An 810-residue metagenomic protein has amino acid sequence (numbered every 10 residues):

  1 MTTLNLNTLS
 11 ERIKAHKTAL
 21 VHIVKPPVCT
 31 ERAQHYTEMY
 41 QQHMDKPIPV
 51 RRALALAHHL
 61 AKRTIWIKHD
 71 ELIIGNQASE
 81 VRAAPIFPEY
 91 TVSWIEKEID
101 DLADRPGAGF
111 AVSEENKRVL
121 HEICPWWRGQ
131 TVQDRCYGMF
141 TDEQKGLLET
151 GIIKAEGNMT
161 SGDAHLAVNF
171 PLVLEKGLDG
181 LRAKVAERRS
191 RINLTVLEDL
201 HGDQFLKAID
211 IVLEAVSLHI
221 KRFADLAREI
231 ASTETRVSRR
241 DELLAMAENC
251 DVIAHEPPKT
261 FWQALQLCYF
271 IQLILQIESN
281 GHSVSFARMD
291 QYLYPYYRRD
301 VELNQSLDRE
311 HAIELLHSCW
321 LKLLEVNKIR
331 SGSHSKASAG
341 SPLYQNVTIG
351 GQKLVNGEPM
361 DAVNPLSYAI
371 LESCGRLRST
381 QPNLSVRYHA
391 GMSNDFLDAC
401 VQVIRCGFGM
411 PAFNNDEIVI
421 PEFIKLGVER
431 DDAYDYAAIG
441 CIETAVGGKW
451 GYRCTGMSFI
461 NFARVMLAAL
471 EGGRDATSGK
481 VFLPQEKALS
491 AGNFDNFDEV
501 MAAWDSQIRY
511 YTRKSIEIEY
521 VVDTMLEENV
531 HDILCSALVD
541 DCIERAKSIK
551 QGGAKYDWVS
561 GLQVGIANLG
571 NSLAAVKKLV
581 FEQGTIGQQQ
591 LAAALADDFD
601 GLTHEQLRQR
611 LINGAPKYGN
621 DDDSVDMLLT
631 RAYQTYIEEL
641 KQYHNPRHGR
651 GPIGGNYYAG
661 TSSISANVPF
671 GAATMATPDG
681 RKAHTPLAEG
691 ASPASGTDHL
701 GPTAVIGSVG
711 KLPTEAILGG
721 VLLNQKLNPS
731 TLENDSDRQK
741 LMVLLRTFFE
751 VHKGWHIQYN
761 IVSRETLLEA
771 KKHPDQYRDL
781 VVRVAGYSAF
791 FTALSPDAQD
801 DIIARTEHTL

Functional and structural regions predicted by a protein language model:
T2-L206, S238-A245, N249, I253-L810: Conserved catalytic cores of very large enzyme subunits
K207-L218: Extended non-globular scaffold/tether segments
L218, R222-D225, E229: Extended, non-transmembrane alpha-helical coiled-coils
A231-S238: A conserved hydrophobic secondary-structure block that centers on an alpha-helix together with its immediately flanking
